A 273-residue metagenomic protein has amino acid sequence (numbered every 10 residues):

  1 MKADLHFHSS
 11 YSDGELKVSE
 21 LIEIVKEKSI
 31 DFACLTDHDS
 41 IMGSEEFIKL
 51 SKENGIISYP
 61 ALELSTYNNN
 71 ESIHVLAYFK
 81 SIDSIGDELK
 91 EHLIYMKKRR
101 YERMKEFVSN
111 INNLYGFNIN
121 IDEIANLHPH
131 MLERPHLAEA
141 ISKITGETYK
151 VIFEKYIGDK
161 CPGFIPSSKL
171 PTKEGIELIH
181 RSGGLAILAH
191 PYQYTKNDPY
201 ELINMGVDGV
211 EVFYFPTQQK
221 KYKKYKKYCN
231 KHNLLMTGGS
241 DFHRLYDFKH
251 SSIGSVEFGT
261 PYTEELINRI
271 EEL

Functional and structural regions predicted by a protein language model:
M1-S72, Y156-D159, F164, P171-H180 (+3 more regions): An N-terminally biased module of ancient metal coordination in phosphate/nucleic-acid-related enzymes
L50-N197, Y262-E264, R269: Extended substrate/RNA-proximal surfaces in nucleic-acid metabolism proteins
F248-L273: His/Asp/Glu-enriched, well-ordered alpha-helical/loop segment that forms or immediately abuts the divalent-metal
